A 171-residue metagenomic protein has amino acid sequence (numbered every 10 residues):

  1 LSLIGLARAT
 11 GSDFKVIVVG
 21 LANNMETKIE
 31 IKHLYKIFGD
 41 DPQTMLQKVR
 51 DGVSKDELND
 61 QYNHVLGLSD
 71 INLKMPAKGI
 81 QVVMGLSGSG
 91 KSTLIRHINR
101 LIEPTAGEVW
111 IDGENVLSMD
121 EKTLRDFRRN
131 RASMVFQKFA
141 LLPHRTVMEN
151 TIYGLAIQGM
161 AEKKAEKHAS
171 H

Functional and structural regions predicted by a protein language model:
K32-G67: Pre-NBD coupling/linker segments of ABC/ABC-like ATPases
L58-N63, V116-S133, I157, E162: ABC ATPase NBD coupling module
N99: Helix-to-loop junction immediately C-terminal to a conserved catalytic motif
T105-E108, K164: Conserved coupling/switch loops of ABC nucleotide-binding domains, chiefly the family-specific signature
G107-N115: Conserved ABC transporter NBD signature motif
Q137, L141, T146-M148: Beta-to-alpha transition at the N-cap of a short helix in the ABC ATPase nucleotide-binding domain, specifically
M148-A156, E166, S170: Short helical segment in ABC ATPase nucleotide-binding domains corresponding to the A-loop/adjacent helical element
